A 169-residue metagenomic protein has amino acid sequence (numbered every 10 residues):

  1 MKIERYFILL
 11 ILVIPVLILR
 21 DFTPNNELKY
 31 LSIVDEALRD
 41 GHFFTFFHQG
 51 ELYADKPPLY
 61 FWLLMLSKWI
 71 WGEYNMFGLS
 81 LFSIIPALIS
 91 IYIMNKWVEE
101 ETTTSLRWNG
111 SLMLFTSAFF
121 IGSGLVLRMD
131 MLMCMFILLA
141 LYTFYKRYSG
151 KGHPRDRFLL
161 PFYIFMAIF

Functional and structural regions predicted by a protein language model:
M1-F169: Membrane-integral, polyisoprenol-dependent glycosyltransferases of the GT-C/oligosaccharyltransferase superfamily
